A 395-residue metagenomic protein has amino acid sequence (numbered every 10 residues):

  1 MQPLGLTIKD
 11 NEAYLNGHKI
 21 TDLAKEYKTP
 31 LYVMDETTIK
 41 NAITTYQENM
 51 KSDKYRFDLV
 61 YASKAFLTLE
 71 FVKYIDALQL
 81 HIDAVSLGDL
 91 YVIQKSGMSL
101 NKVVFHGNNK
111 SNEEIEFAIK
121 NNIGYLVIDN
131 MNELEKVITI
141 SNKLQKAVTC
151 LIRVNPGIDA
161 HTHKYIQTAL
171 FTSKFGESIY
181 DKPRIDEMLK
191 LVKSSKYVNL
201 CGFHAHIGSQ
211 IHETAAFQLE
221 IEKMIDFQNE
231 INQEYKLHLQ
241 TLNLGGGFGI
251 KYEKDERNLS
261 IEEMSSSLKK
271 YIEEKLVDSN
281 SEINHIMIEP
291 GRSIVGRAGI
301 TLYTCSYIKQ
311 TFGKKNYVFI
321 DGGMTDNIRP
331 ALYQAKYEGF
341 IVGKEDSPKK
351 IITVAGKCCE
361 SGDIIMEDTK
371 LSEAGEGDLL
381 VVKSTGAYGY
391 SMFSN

Functional and structural regions predicted by a protein language model:
M1-T149, D186, K190-N199, D226 (+2 more regions): A charged N-terminal "starter" segment
Q2, G157-Y307: Active-site loop/helix belt of alpha/beta enzymes
L6, A13, F175, V354 (+1 more regions): Short clusters of hydrophobic/aromatic residues that line enzyme substrate/ligand-binding pockets
H18, M34-N41, F66, N132 (+12 more regions): Conserved active-site and cofactor/substrate-binding residues in soluble primary-metabolism enzymes
A62, T149-N155, H204-H206, N243-G245 (+2 more regions): Short beta-strand segments
A65-L67, G88-D89, N109-S111, N130-N132 (+5 more regions): Active-site-proximal loop/turn and secondary-structure-junction residues that shape catalytic pockets, frequently
V72, K95, I115-K120, V137-I140 (+6 more regions): Short acidic, glycine/serine/threonine-rich loops at helix termini
S267, E273, V277, S281-N395: Charged (often Lys/Glu-rich) extended helix/loop segments that serve as interaction or gating elements
